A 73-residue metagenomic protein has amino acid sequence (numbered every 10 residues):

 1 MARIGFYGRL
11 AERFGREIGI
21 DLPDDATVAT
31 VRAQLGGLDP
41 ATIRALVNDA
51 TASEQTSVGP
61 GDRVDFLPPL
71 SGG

Functional and structural regions predicted by a protein language model:
M1-G72: Ubiquitin-like/PB1-type beta-grasp interaction modules and other compact soluble beta-rich domains
